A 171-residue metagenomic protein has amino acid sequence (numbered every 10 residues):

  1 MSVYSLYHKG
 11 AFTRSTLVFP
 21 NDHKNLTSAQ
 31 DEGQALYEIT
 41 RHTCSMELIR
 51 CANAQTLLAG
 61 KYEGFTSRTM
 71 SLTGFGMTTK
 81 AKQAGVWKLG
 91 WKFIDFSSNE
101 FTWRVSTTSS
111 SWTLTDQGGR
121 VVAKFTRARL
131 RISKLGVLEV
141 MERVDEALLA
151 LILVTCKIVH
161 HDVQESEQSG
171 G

Functional and structural regions predicted by a protein language model:
M1-L36, R41-T43, W87-W91, F96-G171: Low-complexity or membrane-interfacial segments used for flexible interactions
E32, N53-Q55, G74-T78, F96-E100: Glycine-centered tight beta-turn/hairpin loop motif at sheet-sheet or coil-to-beta transitions
T40-M70: Acidic, aromatic-enriched beta-alpha/helix-loop junctions
L48-R50, S71-L72, A81, D95 (+2 more regions): Short hydrophobic/aromatic-rich beta-strand segments that constitute the beta-sheet cores of beta-sandwich/beta-barrel
K61-G90: Helix-adjacent hinge/juxtasegments
